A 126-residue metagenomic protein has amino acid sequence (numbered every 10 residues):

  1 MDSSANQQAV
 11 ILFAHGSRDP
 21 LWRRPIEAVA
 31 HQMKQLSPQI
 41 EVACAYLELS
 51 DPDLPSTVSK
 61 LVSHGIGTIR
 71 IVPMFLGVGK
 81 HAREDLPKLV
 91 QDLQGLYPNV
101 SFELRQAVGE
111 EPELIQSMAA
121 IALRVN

Functional and structural regions predicted by a protein language model:
M1-N126: Active-site-proximal alpha-helix that buttresses catalytic centers in soluble enzyme cores
